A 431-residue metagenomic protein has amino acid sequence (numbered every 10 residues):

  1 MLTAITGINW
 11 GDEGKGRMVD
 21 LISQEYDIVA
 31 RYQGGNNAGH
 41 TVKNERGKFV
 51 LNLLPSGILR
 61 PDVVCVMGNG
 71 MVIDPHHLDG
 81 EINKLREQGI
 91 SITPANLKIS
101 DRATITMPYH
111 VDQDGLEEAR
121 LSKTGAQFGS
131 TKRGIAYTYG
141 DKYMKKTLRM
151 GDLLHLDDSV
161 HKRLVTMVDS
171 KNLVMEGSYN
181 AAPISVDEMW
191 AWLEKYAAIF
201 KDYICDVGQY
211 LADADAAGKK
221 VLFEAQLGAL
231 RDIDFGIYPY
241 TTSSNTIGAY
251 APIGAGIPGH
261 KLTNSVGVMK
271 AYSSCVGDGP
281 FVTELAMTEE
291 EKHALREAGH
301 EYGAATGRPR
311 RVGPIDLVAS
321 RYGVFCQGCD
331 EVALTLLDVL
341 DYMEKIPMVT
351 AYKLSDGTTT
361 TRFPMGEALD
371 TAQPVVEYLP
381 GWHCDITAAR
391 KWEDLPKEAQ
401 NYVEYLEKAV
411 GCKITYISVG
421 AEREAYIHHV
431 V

Functional and structural regions predicted by a protein language model:
M1-V431: Non-transmembrane, aqueous-exposed alpha-helical and coiled segments at domain scale
